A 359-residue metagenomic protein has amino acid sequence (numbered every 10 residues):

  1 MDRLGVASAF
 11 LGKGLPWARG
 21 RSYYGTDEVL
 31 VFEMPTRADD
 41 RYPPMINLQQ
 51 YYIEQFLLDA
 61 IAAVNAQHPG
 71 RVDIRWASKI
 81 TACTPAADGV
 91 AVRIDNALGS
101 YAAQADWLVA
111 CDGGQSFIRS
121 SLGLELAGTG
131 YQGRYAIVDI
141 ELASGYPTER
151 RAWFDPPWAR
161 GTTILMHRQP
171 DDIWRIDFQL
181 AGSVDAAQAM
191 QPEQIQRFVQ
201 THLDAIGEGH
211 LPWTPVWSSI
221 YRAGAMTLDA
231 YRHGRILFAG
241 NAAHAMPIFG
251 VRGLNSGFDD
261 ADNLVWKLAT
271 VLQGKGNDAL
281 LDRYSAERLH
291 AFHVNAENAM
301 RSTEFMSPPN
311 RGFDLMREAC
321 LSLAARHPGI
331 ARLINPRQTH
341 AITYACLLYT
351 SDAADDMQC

Functional and structural regions predicted by a protein language model:
D2-L58: Active-site-adjacent segment of FAD-dependent monooxygenases/related oxidoreductases
K13, A186-S256, N298, I334-Y344 (+1 more regions): FAD/FMN-dependent oxidoreductases across multiple families
E28, L58-D59, V72, W107 (+1 more regions): Conserved FAD-binding catalytic core of PHBH/FMO-like flavoproteins
L57, A110, P215-S302, M306: Conserved mid-domain beta->alpha element of the FAD-binding
W76-G89: A conserved short coil-to-beta-strand element within the FAD-binding core of flavoproteins
L98-D106: Core beta-strand elements of the Rossmann-like FAD/NAD(P) dinucleotide-binding domain in flavoenzyme oxidoreductases
K267-S351: C-terminal helical "tail/cap" subdomain of flavin- and related membrane-associated enzymes
Y349-C359: Single conserved hydrophobic/aromatic residue that forms the stacking wall/gate of nucleotide- or nucleobase-binding
